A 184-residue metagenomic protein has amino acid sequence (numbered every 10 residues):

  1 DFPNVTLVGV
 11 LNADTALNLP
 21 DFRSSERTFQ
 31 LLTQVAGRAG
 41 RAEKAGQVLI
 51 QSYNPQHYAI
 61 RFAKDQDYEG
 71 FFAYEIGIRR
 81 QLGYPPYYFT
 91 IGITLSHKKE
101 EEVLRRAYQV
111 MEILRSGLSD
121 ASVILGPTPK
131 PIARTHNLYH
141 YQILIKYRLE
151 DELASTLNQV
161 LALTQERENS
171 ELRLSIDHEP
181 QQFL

Functional and structural regions predicted by a protein language model:
D1-D21, S25, Q34-L184: Accessory helical-bundle/CTD segments and flexible terminal tails appended to RecA-like ATPase motors
L31: Glycine-rich S-adenosyl-L-methionine
